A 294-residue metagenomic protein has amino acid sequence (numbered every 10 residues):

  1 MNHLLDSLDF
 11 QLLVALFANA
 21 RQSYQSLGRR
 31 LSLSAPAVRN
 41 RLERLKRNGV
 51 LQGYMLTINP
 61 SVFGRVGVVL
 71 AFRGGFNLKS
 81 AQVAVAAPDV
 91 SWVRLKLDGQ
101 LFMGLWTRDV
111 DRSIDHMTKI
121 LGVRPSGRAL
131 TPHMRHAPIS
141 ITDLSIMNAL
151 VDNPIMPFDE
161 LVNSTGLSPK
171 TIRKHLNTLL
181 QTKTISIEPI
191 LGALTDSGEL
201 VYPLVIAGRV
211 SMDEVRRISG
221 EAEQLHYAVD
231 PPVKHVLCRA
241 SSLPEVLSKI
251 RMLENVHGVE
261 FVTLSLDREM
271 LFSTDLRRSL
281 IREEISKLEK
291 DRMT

Functional and structural regions predicted by a protein language model:
M1-T294: A compositional/biophysical signature of low hydrophobicity enriched in polar/charged and small residues
